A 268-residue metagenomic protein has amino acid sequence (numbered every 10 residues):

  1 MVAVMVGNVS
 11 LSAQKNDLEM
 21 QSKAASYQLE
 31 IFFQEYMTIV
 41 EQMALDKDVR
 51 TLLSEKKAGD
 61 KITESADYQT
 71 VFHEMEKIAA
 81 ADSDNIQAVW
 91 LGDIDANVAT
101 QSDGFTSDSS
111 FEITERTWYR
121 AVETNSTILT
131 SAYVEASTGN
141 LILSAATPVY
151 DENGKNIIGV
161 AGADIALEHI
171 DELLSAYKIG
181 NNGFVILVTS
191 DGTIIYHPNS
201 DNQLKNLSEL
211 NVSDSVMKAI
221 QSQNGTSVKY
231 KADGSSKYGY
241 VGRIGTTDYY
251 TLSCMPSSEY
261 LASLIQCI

Functional and structural regions predicted by a protein language model:
M1-Q21, I265: N-terminal membrane-insertion alpha helix
V6-S10, I170-A176, C254-I268: Membrane-interface helix-start motif
N16-K23, Q28-S126: Extracytoplasmic/periplasmic sensory segments of membrane signal-transduction proteins
S26, E30, Q34, E112-R116 (+7 more regions): Amphipathic alpha-helical bundle/coiled-coil segments
Y68-D82, F105, V160-Q203, N211: Solvent-exposed, extracytoplasmic
A80-A88, G92-A176, K231: Extracytoplasmic/periplasmic ligand-binding sensor regions of membrane-associated signaling proteins
N97, K155-N156, T193-I194, S200-D201 (+1 more regions): Residue-level signal for well-ordered, solvent-exposed loop/turn and beta-edge residues enriched in charged/polar side
S190-D191, D201-N202, L207-I268: Extracellular/periplasmic juxtamembrane segments that couple receptor/chemosensory ectodomains to their
